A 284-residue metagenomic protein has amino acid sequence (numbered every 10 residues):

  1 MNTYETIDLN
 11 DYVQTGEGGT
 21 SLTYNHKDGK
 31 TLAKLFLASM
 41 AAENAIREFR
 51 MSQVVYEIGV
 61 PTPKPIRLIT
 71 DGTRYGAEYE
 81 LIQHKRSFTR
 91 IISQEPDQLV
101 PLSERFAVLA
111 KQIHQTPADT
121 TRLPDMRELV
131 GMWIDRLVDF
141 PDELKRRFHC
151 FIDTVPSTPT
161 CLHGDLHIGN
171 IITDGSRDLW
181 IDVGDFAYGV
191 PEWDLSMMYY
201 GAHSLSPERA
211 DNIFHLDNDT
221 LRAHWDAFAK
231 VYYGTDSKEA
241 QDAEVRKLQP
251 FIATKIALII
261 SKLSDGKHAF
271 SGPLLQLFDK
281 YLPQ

Functional and structural regions predicted by a protein language model:
M1-E5, Q115-G164, I168, D174: An alpha-helical support segment within catalytic cores of ATP-dependent transferases
M1-T6, S264-Q284: Regulatory N- and C-terminal appendages and interdomain linkers associated with kinase/kinase-like NTP transferase
T6-Q14: Conserved N-terminal boundary motif of the eukaryotic protein kinase catalytic domain
V13-L22, K27-T120, P156: ATP-binding pocket architecture of kinase catalytic cores
G19-K27, H149-W193: Active-site acidic catalytic loop and adjacent metal/ATP-binding pocket of ATP-dependent phosphoryl transfer enzymes
F88-S93, P101, Q115-E128, V183 (+2 more regions): Inter-domain helical "communication" segments and dimerization helices that couple sensory or membrane-embedded modules
L195-D236, F251-H268: Active-site activation/catalytic loop segments of kinase-like enzymes and analogous catalytic loops in related
S237-F251: All-alpha amphipathic helical-bundle segments outside canonical DNA-binding/catalytic cores that form hydrophobic
